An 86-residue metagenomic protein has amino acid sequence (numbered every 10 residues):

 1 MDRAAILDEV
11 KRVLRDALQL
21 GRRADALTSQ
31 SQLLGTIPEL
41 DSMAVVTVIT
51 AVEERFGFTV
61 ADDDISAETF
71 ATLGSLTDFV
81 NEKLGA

Functional and structural regions predicted by a protein language model:
M1-L40, A44-R55, T59-A86: Phosphopantetheine-dependent thiolation modules in NRPS/PKS and related acyl-activating systems
